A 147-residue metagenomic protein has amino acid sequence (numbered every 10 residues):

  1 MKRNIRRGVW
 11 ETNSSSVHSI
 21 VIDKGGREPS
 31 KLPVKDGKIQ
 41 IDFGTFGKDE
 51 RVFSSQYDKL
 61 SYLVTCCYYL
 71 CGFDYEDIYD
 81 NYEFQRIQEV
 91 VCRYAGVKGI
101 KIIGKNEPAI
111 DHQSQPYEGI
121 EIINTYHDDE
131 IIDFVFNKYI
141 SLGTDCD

Functional and structural regions predicted by a protein language model:
K2-G26, L142-D147: Short, extreme N-terminal segment that most often corresponds to the first beta-strand
V9, D36, V64-C67, C146: Generic low-complexity, intrinsically disordered sequence content enriched in small uncharged/hydrophobic residues
S15-V17, K31, Q56, Y62: Compositionally biased regions
I22-D23, K35, D42-G44, I103 (+2 more regions): A structural detector for beta-sheet-dominated domains
S30-E50: Charged, amphipathic alpha-helical linkers/stalks
G47-S141: Low-complexity intrinsically disordered segments
